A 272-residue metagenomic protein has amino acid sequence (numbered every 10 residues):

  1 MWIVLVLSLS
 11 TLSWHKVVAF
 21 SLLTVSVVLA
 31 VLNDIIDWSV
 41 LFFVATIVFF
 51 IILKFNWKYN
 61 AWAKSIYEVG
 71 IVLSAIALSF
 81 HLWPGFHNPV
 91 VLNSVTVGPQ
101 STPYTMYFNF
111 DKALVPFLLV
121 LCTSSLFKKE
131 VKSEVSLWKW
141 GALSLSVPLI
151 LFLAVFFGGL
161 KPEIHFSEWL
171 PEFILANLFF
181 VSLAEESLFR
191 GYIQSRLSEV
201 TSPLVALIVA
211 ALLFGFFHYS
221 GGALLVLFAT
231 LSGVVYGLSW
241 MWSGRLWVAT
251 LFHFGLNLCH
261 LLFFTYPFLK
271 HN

Functional and structural regions predicted by a protein language model:
M1-F127, L269-N272: N-terminal, membrane-interfacial amphipathic/helix-forming hydrophobic leader that caps and precedes the first
L41-V48, A113-P116, E172-A176, F228-Y236: Hydrophobic core segments of transmembrane alpha-helices in multi-pass, intramembrane catalytic enzymes
F86-V181, N272: Juxtamembrane helix-loop-helix connectors linking adjacent transmembrane helices in multi-pass membrane enzymes
T123, F152, L178, L212-F216 (+2 more regions): Alpha-helical transmembrane segments of multipass membrane proteins
S136-L137, L197-L204: Membrane interface segments of multi-pass transport proteins and intramembrane proteases
S146-L151, P203-H218: Small-polar-interrupted transmembrane alpha-helices in polytopic inner-membrane proteins
L183, L204-A211, A223-N272: Functionally important transmembrane alpha-helices
G191-E199, L262-P267: Membrane-interfacial alpha-helical segments at the cytosolic side of multi-pass membrane proteins
